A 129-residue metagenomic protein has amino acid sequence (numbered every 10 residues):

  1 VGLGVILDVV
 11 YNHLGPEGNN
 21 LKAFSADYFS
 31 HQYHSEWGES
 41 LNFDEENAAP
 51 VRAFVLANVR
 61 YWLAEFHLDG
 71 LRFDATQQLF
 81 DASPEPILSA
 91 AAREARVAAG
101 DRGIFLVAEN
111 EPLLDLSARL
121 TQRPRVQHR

Functional and structural regions predicted by a protein language model:
V1, G15-L68: Aromatic- and acidic-residue-enriched carbohydrate-binding clefts of CAZyme catalytic domains
G2-L3, D8, H67-D69, G100-I104: Short, well-ordered coil/turn segments that N-cap beta-strands
L7, V59, L63, E85-A92: Generic structural signal for well-ordered alpha-helices, preferentially at hydrophobic/aromatic core positions
D8, W62, F73, L106: Conserved, mostly hydrophobic/aromatic
Y11, R52-V55, P84, L88: Aromatic/hydrophobic pocket-lining residues that form the small-molecule binding cavity in soluble enzyme cores
Y11-G15, N47, Q77-L79, P112: Active-site-proximal loop/turn and secondary-structure-junction residues that shape catalytic pockets, frequently
Y28, S35, A75-R129: Active-site-proximal helices and loops of the catalytic beta/alpha 8
L41, L71-Q77: Glycine- and acidic
